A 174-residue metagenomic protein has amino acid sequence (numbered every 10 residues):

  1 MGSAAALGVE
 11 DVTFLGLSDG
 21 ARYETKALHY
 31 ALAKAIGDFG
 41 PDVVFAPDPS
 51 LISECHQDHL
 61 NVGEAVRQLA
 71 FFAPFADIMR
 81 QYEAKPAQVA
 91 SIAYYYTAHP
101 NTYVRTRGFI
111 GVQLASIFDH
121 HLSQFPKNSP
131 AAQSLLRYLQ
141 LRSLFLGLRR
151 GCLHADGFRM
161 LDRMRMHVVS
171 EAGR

Functional and structural regions predicted by a protein language model:
M1-A35: Core alpha/beta nucleotide-donor-binding catalytic domains of modification enzymes
Y23-R174: Metal-dependent de-N-acetylase/amidase catalytic core
